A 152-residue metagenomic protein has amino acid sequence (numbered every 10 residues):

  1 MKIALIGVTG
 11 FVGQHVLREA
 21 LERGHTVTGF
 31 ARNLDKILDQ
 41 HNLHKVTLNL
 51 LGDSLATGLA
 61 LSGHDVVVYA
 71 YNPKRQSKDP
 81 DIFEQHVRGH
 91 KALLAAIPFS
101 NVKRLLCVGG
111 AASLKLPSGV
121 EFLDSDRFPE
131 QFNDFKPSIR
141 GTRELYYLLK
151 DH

Functional and structural regions predicted by a protein language model:
I3-H25: N-terminal Rossmann NAD(P)H-binding glycine-rich loop of SDR-like oxidoreductase domains
I6, F30, A70-Y71, L105-G110: SDR active-site strand-loop-helix element
H15, E19, A96, L148: Rossmann-fold NAD(P)-dependent oxidoreductase module
H15-V16, D39, K78-D79, K115-G119: Short glycine-/acidic-enriched loop or helix-start segments at secondary-structure transitions that form or flank
G29, D35-S100: NAD(P)H-binding glycine-rich loop region in Rossmannoid oxidoreductase-like domains and their noncatalytic homologs
L34, A92-P137, T142: Conserved Rossmann-fold NAD(P)-dependent oxidoreductase catalytic core, especially the SDR/UDP-sugar
L145-H152: Conserved beta-loop-beta element that borders a ligand/cofactor-binding pocket
